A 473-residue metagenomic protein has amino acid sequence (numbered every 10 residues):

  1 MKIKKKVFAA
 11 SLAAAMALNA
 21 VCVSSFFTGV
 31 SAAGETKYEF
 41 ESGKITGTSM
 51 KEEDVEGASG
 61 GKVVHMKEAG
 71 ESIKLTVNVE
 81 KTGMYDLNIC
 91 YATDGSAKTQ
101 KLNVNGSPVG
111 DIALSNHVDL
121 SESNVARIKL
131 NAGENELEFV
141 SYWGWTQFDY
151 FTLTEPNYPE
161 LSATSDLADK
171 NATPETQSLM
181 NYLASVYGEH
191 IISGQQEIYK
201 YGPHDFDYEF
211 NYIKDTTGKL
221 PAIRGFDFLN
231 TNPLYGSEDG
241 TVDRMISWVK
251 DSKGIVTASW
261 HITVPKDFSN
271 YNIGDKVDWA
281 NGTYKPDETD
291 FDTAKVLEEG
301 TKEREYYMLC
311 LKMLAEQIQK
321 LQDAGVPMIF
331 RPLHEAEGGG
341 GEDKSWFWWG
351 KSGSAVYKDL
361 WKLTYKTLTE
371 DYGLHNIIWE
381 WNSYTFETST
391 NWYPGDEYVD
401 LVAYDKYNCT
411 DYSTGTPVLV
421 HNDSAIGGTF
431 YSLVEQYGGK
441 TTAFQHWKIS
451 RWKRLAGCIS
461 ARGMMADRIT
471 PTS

Functional and structural regions predicted by a protein language model:
L12, M16-A20: Hydrophobic core
A20-G34: Sec-dependent signal peptide cleavage junction
S31-T176: Extracytoplasmic
T154-L229, Y235, D239, I246 (+1 more regions): N-terminal module-boundary/linker segments of secreted carbohydrate-active enzymes
Q195-Q196, R331-L333, W361, Y365-T388 (+1 more regions): Aromatic-lined carbohydrate-recognition surfaces of secreted/lumenal glycan-active proteins
L234-Y235, T241-L363, E370, L374: Substrate-binding cleft of extracellular glycoside hydrolase catalytic domains
S389-P417, G463: Aromatic- and acid-rich polysaccharide-binding/catalytic face of secreted or lumenal carbohydrate-active enzymes
K440-S473: Substrate-binding cleft of secreted/luminal carbohydrate-active enzymes
